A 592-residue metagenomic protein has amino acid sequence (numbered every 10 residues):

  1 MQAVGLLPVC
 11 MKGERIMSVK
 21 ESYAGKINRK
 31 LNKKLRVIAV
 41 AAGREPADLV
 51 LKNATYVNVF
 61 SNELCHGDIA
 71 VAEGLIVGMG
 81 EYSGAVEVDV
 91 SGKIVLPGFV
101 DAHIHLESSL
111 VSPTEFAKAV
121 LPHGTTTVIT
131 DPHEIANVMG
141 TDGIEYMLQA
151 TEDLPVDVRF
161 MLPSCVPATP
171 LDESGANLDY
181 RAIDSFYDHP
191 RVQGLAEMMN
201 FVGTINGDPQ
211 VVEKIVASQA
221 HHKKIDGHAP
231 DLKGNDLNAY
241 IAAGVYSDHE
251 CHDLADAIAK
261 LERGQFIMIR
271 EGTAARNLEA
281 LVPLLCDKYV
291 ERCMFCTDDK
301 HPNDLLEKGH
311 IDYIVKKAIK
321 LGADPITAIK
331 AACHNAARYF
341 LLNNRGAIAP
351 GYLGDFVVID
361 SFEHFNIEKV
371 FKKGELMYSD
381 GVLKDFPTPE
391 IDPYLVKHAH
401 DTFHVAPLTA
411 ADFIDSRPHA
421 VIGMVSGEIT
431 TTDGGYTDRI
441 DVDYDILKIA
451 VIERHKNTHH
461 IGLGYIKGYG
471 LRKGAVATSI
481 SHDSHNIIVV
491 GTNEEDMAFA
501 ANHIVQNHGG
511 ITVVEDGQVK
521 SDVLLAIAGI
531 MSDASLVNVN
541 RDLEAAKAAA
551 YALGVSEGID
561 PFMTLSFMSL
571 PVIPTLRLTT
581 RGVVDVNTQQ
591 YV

Functional and structural regions predicted by a protein language model:
M1-P8: Short, often N-terminal, low-complexity regions that either remain intrinsically disordered or form a short helix
V9-G67, V71-A72, G80, L121-H123 (+2 more regions): Active-site microenvironment of metallo-dependent hydrolases
S18-V40, A117-K224, K288, K520-L524: Divalent-metal coordination cores built from histidine and acidic residues
E45-N53, Y82-T130: Replace "His-x-His-based motif
D48-L49, V86, T126-V128, V156-R159 (+11 more regions): Structural motif
A54, G74, G92, H103 (+8 more regions): Divalent metal-coordination and catalytic microenvironments
H105-S109, H133-I135, P163-A168, M198-F201 (+4 more regions): Active-site beta-loop-alpha junctions enriched in small/polar residues
G143, N177-E197, G203-M268, A275-F295 (+2 more regions): Histidine/acidic residue-rich metal-binding segments in metalloenzymes
